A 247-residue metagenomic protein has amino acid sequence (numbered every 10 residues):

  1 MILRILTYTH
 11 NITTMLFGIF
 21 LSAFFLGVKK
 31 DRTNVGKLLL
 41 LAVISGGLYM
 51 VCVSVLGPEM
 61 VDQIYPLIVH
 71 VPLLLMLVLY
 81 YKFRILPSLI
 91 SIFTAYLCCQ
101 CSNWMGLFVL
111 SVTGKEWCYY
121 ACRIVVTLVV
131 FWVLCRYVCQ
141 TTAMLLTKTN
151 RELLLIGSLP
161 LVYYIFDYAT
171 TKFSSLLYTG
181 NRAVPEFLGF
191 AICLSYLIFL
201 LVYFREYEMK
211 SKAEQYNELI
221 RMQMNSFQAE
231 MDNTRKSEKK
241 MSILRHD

Functional and structural regions predicted by a protein language model:
M1-M15, L56: Hydrophobic transmembrane alpha-helical segments in integral membrane proteins
L3-L6, D62, L153, V184: Membrane-interface helix-boundary signature
L16-V35, L48-S158, Y168-L176: Juxtamembrane segments at transmembrane-helix boundaries in multi-pass signal-transduction membrane proteins
A42-G46: N-terminal hydrophobic segments of proteins, predominantly signal-anchor/transmembrane helices of inner/organellar
L128-V129, L161, F187-V202: Alpha-helical membrane-embedded segments
L134-L145, Y168-Y178, C193-L219: Juxtamembrane or sensor-core-proximal signal-transducing alpha helices that couple sensory domains to cytosolic
L177-F187: Membrane-interface segments at the starts/ends of alpha-helical transmembrane spans
L200-H246: Conserved HAMP-HisKA connector
